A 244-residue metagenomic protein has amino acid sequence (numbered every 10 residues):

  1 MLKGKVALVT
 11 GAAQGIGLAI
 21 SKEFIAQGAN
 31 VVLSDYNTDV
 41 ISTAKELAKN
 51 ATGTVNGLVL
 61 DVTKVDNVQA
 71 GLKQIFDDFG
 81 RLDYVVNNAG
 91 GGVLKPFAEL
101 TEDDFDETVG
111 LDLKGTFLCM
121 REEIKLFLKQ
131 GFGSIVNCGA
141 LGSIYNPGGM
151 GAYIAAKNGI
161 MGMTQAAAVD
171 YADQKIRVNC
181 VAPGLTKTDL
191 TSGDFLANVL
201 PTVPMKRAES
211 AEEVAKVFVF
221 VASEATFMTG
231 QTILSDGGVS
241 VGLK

Functional and structural regions predicted by a protein language model:
P96-F97, T101-V109, V199: Substrate-binding pocket helix/loop in short-chain dehydrogenase/reductase
L100, G142-I154, A166: Active-site loop-to-helix junction immediately N-terminal to the catalytic Tyr of the SDR YXXXK motif in Rossmann-fold
M120, A156, T164: Active-site helix of classical SDR
K125, V169-D173: Alpha-helical segment proximal to the catalytic Tyr-Lys
Y145, T229-K244: Short C-terminal tail/terminal secondary-structure segment of NAD(P)H-dependent dehydrogenase/reductase domains
A172, R177, M228-G230: Short, small/polar-rich loop/turn modules that mediate ligand/substrate recognition or access, typified
C180, N198-M228, S235-G237: C-terminal helical subdomain
